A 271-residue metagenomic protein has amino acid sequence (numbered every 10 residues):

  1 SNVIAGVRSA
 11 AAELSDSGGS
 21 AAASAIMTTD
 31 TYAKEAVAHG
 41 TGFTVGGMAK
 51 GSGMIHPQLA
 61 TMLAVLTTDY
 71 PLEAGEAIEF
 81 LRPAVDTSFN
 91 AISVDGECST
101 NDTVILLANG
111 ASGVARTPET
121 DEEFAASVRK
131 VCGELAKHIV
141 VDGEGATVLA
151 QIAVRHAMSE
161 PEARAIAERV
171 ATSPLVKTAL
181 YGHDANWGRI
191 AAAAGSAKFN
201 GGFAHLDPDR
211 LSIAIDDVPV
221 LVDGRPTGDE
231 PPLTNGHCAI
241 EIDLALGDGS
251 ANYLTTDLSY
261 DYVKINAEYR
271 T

Functional and structural regions predicted by a protein language model:
S1-T271: A structural signal for small-residue-enriched, beta-sheet-centric alpha/beta enzyme cores and oligomeric scaffold folds
